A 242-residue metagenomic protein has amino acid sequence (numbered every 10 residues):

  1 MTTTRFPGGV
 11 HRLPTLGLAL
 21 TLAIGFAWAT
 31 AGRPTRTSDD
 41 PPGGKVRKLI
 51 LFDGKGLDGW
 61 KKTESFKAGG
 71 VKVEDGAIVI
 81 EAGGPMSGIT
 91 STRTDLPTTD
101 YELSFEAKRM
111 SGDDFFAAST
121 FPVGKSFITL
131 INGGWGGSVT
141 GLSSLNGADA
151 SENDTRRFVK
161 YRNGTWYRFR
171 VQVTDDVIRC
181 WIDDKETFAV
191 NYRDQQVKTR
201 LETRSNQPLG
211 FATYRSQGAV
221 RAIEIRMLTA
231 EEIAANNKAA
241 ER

Functional and structural regions predicted by a protein language model:
M1, L18, N146-A148: A short alpha-helix capping/helix-coil boundary motif
M1-H11: N-terminal secretory signal peptides that target proteins for export/translocation
F6-P7, W28-G32: Coiled-coil-like amphipathic alpha-helices with heptad-repeat character
G17-A27: Bacterial N-terminal signal peptides
T30-R242: Carbohydrate-interacting regions of secretory-pathway proteins
